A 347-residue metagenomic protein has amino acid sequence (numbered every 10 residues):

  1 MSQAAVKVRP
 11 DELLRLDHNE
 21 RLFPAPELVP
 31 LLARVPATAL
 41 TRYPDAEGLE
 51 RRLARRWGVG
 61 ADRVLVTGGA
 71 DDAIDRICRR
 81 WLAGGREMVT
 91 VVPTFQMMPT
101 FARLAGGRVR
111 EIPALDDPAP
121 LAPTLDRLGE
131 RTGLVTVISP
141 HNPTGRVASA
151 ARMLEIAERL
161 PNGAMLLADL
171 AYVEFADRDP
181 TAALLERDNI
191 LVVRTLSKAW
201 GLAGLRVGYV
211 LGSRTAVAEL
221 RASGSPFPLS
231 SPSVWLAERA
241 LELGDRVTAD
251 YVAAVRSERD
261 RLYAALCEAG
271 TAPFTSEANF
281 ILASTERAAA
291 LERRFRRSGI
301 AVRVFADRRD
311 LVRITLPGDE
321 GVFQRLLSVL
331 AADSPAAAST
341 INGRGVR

Functional and structural regions predicted by a protein language model:
M1-D72, R76: N-terminal small-domain helix-loop-helix segment of the aminotransferase-like
E27, R287-R294, E320-R325: Short, conserved charged micro-motifs
G60-V64, G85-E87, G163, L170 (+1 more regions): Short acidic capping loops at alpha-helix termini that bridge into adjacent secondary structure
R80-V137: PLP-dependent aminotransferase-like
D116-A176: Active-site phosphate-binding strand-loop segment of PLP-dependent enzymes
N189-L266, A272-F274: PLP-dependent aminotransferase class I/II
V255, Y263-S298, R313-L316, N342-R347: Conserved PLP-binding catalytic core of the aspartate aminotransferase-like
R297-S298, R303, D307-R347: PLP-dependent enzyme catalytic core of the Aspartate aminotransferase-like
